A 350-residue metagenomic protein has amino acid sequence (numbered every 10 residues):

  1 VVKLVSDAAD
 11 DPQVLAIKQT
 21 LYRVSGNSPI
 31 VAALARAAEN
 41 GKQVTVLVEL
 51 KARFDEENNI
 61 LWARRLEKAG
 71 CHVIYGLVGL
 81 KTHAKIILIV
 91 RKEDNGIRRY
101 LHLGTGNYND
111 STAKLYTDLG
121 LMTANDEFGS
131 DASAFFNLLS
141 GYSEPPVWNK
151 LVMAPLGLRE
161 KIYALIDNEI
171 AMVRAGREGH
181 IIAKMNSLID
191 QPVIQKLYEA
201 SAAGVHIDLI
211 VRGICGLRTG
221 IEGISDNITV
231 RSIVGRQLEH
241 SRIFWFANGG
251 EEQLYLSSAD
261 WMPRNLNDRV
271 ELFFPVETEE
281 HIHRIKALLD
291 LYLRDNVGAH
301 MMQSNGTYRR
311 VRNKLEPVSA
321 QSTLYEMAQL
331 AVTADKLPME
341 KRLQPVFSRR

Functional and structural regions predicted by a protein language model:
V1-A16, N95-L165: Active-site cores of enzymes that catalyze phosphoryl transfer or operate on phosphate-rich substrates
V1-N40, V46, L50-K51, D55-L61: Core mixed alpha/beta domains of very large multi-subunit molecular machines
N40-T112, E127-G129, P155-R350: PLD/PLD-like phosphodiesterase catalytic module centered on the HKD motif
